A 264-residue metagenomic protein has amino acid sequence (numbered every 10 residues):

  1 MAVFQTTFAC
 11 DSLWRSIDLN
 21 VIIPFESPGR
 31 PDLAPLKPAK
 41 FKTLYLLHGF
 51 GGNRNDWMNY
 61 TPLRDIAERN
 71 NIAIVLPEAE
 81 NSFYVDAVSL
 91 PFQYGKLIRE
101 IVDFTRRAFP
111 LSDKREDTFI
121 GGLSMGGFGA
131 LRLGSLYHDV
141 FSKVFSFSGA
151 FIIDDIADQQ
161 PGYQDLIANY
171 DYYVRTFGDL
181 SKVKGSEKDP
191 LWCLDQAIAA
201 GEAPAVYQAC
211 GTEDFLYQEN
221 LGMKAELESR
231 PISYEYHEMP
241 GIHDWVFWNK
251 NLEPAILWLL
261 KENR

Functional and structural regions predicted by a protein language model:
M1-R264: Non-catalytic cap/lid and distal C-terminal segments of serine-dependent acyl enzymes
